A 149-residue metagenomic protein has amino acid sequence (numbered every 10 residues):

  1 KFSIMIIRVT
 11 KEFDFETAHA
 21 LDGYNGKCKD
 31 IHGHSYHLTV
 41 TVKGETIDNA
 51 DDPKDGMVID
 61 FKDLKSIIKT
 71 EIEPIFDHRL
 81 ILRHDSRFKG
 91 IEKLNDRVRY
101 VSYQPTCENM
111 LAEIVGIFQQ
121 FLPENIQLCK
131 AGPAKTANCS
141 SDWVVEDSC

Functional and structural regions predicted by a protein language model:
I4-C149: Charge-rich, low-complexity N-terminal segments
